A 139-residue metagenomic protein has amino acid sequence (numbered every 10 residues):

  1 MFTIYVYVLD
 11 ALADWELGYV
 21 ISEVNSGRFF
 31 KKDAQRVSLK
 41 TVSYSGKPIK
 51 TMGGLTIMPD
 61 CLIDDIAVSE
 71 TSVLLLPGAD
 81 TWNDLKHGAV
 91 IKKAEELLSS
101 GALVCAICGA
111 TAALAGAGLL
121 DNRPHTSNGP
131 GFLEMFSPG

Functional and structural regions predicted by a protein language model:
M1-S100, A113-N122, L133-G139: Extended, subdomain-level signal for the structured scaffold at the beginning of enzyme domains
C108: Aromatic-residue-lined binding/catalytic grooves and analogous aromatic/hydrophobic interfacial grooves in multimeric
